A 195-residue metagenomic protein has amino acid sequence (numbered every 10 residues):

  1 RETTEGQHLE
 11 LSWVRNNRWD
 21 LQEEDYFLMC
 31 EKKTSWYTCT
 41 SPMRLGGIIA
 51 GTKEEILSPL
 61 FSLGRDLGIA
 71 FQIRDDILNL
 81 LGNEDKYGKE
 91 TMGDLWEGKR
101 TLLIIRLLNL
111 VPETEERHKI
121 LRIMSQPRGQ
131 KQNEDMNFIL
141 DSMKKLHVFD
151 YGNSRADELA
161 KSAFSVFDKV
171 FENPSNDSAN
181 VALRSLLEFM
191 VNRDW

Functional and structural regions predicted by a protein language model:
R1-W195: All-alpha prenyltransferase/terpene-synthase fold signal
